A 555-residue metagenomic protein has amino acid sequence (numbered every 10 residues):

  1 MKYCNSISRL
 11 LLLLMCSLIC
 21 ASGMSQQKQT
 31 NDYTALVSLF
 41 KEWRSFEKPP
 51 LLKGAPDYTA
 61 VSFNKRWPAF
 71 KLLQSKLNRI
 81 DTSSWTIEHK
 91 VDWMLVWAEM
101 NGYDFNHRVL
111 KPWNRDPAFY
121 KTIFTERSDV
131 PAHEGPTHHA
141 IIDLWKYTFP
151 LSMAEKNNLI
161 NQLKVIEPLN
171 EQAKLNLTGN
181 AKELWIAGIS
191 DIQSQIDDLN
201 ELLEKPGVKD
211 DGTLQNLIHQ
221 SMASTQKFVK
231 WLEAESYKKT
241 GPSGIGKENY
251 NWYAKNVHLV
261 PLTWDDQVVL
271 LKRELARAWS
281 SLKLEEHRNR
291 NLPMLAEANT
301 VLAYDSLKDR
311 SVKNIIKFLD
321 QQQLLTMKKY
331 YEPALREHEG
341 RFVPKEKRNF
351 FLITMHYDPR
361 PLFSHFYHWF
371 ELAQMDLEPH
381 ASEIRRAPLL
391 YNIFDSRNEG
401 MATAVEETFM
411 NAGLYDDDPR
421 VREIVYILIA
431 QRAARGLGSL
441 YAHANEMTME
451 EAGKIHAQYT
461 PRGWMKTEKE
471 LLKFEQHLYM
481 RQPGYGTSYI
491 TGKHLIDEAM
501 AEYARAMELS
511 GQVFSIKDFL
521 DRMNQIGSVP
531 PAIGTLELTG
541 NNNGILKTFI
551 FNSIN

Functional and structural regions predicted by a protein language model:
M1-L11: Bacterial N-terminal signal peptides that target proteins for export
C4, C16, Q26-Q27: A subset of signal/propeptide-processing and intrinsically disordered low-complexity segments in secreted/extracellular
N5-S6, I19, H107: Juxtamembrane helix-loop transition sites at the ends of transmembrane segments in multi-pass membrane proteins
L10-C20: Bacterial N-terminal signal peptides
A21-S25: Boundary at the C-terminal end of the N-terminal hydrophobic targeting segment
Q26-N555: N-terminal maturation segment of proteins
